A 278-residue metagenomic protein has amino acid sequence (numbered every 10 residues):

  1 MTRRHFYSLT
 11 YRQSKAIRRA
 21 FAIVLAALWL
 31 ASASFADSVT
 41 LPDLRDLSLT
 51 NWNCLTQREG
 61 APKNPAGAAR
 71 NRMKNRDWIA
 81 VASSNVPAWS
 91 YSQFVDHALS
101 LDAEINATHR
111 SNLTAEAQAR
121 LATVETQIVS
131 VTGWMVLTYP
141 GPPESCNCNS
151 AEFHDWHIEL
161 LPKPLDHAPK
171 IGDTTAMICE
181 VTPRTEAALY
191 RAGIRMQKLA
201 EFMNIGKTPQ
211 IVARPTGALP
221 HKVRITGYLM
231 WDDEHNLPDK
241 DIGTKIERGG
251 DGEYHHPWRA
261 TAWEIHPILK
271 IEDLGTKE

Functional and structural regions predicted by a protein language model:
M1-I17: N-terminal secretory signal peptides that target proteins for export/translocation
Y7, Q13, A31-A33, D37 (+1 more regions): Intrinsically disordered, low-complexity segments enriched in Ser/Pro/Gly/Ala and basic residues
I17-R19, K163: Short amphipathic alpha-helical "recognition" segments used for binding
A20-S32: Bacterial N-terminal signal peptides
D37-E278: OB-fold and OB-like single-stranded nucleic-acid-recognition modules and their adjacent interaction interfaces
